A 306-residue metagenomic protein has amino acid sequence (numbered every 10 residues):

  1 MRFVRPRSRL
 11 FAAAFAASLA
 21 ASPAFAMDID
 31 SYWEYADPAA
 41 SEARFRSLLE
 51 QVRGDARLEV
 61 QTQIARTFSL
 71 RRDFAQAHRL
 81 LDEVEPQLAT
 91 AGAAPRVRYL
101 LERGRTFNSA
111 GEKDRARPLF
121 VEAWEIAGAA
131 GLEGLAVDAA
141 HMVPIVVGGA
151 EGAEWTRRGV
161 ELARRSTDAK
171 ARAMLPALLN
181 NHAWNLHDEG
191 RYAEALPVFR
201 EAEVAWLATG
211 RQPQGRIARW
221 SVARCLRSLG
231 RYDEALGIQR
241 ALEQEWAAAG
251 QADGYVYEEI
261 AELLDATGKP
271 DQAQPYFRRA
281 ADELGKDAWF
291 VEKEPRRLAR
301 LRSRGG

Functional and structural regions predicted by a protein language model:
M1-A13: Bacterial N-terminal signal peptides that target proteins for export
A12-S22: Bacterial N-terminal signal peptides
A24-Q63: N-terminal leader/linker segments that initiate helical-solenoid repeat arrays
M27-E34, Q61-D73, V97-G111, L135-A150 (+4 more regions): Tandem amphipathic alpha-helical repeat scaffolds
L49-E50, D82-A89, E122-G128, L132 (+4 more regions): Amphipathic alpha-helical segments of tetratricopeptide repeats
D55, A94, G134, K170-A173 (+2 more regions): Residue signature of alpha-solenoid helical repeat architecture, marking inter-repeat boundaries and helix-start
R279-G306: Terminal, low-structured helical/coil segments at or just beyond the last alpha-helical repeat
